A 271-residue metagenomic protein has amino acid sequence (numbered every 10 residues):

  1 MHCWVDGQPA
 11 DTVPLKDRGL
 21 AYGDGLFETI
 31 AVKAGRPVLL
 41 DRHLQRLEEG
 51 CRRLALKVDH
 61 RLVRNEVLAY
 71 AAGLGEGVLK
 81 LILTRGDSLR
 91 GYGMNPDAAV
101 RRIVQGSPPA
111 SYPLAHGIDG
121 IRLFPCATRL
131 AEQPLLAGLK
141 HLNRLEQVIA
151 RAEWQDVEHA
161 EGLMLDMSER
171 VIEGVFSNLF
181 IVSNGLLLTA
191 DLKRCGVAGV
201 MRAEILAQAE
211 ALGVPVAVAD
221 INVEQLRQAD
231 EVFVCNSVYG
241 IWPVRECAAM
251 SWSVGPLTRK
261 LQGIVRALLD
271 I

Functional and structural regions predicted by a protein language model:
M1-G73, T84, L89, G93-I271: Helix-start/capping segments and mature chain N-termini
V78-L83: ATP-grasp fold ATP-binding core
